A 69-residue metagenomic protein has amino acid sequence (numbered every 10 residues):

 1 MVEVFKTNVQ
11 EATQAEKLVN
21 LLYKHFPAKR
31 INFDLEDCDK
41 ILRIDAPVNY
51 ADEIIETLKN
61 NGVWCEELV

Functional and structural regions predicted by a protein language model:
M1-E11: Short glycine-/aliphatic-rich beta-strand segments at the starts of folded cytosolic domains
T7-V9, R43-A46: Short beta-strand-to-loop capping motifs
E16-K24, E36, D45-V69: C-terminal structural segments of small proteins and small subunits
P27-F33: A short linear hydrophobic-aromatic micro-motif
C38-K40: Short acidic/glycine-enriched loop/turn segments that link adjacent beta-strands
